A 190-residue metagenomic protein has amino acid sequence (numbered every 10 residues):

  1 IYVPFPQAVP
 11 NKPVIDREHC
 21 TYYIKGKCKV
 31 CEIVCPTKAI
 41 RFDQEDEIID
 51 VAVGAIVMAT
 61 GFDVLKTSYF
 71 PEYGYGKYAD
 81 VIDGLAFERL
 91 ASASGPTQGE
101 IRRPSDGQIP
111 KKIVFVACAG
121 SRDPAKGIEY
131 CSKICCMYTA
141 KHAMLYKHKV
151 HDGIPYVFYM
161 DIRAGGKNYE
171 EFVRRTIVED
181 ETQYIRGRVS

Functional and structural regions predicted by a protein language model:
I1-S190: Residues forming the flavin
